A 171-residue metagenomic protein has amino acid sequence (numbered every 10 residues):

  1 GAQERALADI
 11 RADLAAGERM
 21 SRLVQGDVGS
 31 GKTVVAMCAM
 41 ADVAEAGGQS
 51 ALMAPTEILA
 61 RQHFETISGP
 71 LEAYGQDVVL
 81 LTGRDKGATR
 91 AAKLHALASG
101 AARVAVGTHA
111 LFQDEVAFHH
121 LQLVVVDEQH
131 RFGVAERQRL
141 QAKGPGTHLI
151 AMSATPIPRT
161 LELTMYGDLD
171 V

Functional and structural regions predicted by a protein language model:
G1-A51: Pre-Walker A segment
D27, P55, A154: P-loop (Walker A) phosphate-binding loop of NTP-binding proteins
D42, G48-P70: Conserved Walker A/P-loop ATP-binding site and its immediately adjacent core in helicase/helicase-like ATPase domains
S50, V78, V104, L123 (+1 more regions): Hydrophobic/aliphatic anchor position in the core parallel beta-sheet of P-loop NTPase nucleotide-binding domains
R61, F118-L123, Q129-V171: Post-DEXD/H (motif II) to motif III coupling segment of the RecA-like Helicase ATP-binding lobe
R61-A73, T89-A96: Short amphipathic alpha-helical segment within the helicase RecA-like ATPase core that mediates nucleic-acid
L81-A105, F112-L121: Conserved motor-coupling elements within RecA-like helicase/translocase cores
T108-H109, D127-E128: Walker B catalytic acidic pair
